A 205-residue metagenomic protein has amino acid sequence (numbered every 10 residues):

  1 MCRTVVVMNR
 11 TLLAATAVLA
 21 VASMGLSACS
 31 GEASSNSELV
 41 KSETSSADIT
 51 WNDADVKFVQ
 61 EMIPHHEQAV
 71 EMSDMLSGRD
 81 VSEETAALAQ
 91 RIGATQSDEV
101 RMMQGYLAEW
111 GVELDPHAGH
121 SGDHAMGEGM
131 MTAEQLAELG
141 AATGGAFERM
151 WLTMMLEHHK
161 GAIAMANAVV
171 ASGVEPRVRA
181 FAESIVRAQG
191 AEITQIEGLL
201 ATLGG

Functional and structural regions predicted by a protein language model:
T4-A17: Bacterial N-terminal signal peptides that target proteins for export
A20-A22: Core hydrophobic alpha-helical membrane-spanning segments
M24-A28: C-terminal motif of bacterial Sec signal peptides marking the signal peptidase cleavage site
S30-G205: All-alpha RGS (Regulator of G-protein Signaling) helical domain and cognate RGS-like helical scaffolds
